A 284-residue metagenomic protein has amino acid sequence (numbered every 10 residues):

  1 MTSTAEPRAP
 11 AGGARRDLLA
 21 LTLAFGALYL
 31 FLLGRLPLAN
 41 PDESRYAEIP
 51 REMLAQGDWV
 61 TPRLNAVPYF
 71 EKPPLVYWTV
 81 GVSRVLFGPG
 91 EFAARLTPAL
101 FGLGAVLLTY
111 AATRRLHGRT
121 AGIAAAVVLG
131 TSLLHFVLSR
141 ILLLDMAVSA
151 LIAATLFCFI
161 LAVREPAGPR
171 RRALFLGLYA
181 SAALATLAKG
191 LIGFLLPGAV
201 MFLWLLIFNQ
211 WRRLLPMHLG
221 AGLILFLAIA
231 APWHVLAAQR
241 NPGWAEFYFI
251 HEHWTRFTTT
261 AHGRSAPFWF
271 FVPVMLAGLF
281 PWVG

Functional and structural regions predicted by a protein language model:
T2-G284: Membrane-integral, polyisoprenol-dependent glycosyltransferases of the GT-C/oligosaccharyltransferase superfamily
